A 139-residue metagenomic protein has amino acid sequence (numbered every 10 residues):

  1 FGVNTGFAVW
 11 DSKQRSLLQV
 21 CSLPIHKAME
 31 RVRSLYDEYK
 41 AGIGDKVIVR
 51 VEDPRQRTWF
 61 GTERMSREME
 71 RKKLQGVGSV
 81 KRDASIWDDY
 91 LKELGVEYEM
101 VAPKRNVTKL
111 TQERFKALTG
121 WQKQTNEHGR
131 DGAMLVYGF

Functional and structural regions predicted by a protein language model:
F1-F139: Phosphate- and other anionic-substrate recognition elements at nucleic-acid/protein interfaces
